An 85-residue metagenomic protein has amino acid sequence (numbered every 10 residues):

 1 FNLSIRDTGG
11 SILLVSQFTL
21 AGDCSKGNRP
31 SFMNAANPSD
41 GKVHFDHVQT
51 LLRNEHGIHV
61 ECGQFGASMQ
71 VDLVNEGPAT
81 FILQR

Functional and structural regions predicted by a protein language model:
F1-G9, G22-P30, N34, P38-L51 (+1 more regions): Compact, glycine-rich, soluble single-domain proteins
F1-L13, E61-V74: Glycine/charge-rich, flexible interdomain linkers and switch-proximal surface loops that mediate coupling
T19: Short, glycine/serine-rich, charged loops/turns that create anion-binding and catalytic segments at active sites
S25-N28, L73, F81: Short, well-ordered secondary-structure micro-motifs
N34, E76-R85: Short, low-complexity, polybasic intrinsically disordered segments
G57-H59: Nucleotide and nucleotide-moiety/phosphate-recognizing core
